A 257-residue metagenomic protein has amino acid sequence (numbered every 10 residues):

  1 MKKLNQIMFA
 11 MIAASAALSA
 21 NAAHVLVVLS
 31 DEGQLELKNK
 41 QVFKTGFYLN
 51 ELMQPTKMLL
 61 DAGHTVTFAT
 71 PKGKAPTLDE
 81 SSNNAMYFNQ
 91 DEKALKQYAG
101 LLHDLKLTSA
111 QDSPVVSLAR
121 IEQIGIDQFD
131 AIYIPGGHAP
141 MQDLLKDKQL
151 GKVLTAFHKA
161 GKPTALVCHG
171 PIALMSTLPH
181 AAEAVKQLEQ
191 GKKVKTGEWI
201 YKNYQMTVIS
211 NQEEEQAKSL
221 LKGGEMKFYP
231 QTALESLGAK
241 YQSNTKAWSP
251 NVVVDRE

Functional and structural regions predicted by a protein language model:
M1-A22: Gram-negative bacterial Sec-dependent N-terminal signal peptides
A23-A160, A173-E257: Extended, subdomain-level signal for the structured scaffold at the beginning of enzyme domains
P163-T164: Glycine- and acidic-residue-rich phosphate-binding/metal-coordinating active-site segment common to enzymes that handle
V167-P171: Short, thiol/selenol-centered motifs that function as redox-active sites or metal-ligating centers
